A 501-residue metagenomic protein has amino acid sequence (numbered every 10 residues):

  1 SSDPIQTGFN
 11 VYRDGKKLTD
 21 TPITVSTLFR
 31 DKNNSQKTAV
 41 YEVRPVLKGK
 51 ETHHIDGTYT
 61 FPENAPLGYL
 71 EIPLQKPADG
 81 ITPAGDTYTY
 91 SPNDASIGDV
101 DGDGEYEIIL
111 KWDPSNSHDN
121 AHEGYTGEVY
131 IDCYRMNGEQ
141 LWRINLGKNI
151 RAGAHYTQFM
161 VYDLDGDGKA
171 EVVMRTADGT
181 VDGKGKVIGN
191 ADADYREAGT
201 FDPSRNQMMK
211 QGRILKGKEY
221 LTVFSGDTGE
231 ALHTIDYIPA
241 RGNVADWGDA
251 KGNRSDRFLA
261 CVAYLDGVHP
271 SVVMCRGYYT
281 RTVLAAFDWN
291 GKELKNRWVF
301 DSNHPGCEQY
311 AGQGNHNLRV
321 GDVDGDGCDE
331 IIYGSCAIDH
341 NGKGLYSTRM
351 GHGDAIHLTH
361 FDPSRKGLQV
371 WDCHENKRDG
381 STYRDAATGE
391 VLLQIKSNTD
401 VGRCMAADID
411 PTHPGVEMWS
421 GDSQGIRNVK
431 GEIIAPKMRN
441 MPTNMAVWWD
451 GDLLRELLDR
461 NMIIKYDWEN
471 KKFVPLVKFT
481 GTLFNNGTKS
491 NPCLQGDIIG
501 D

Functional and structural regions predicted by a protein language model:
S2-D14: Solvent-exposed loop/turn segments flanking beta-strands in beta-repeat/beta-sandwich domains
K16, P22-D501: Beta-propeller-forming repeat regions
